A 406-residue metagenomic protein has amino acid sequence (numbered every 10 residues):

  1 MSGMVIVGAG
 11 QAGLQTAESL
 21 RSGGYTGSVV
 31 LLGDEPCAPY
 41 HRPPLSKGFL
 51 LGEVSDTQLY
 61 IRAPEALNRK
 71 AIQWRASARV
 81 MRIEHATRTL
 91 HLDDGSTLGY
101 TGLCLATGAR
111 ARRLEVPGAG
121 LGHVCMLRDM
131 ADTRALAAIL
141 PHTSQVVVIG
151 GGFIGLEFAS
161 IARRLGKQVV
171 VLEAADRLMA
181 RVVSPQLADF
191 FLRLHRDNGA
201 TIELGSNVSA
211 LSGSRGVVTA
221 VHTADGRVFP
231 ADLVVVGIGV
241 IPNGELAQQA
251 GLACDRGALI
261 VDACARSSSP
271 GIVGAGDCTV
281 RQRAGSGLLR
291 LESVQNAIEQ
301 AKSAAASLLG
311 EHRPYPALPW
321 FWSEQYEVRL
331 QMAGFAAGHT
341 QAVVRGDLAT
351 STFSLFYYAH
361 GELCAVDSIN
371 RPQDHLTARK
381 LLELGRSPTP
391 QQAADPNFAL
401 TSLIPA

Functional and structural regions predicted by a protein language model:
M1-Q73, I161-V183, T377: Beta1-alpha1 glycine-rich phosphate/pyrophosphate-binding loop at the start of Rossmann-like nucleotide-binding domains
M1-V7, Y60-V147, H222-A224, V235-G237 (+1 more regions): FAD-binding core/adjacent interface of flavoenzyme oxidoreductases
S2-G3, S22, C278-L376: Mid-to-C-terminal Rossmann-like scaffold of FAD/NAD(P)H-dependent oxidoreductases
Q11-L14, P36, A109-A111, A131 (+3 more regions): Residue-level detector of alpha-helix initiation sites
T26, W74-L92, L98, L165-V261: A Rossmann-like FAD-binding core segment of flavoenzymes
G120-P141, S214-H222, R227-S303: FAD-site-proximal beta/loop scaffold in flavoenzymes
A135-V183, V218: Rossmann-like NAD(P)H-binding beta-loop-alpha module
L136, S387-A406: Cysteine/selenocysteine-centered motifs that mediate thiol-based redox chemistry or coordinate metal-sulfur cofactors
